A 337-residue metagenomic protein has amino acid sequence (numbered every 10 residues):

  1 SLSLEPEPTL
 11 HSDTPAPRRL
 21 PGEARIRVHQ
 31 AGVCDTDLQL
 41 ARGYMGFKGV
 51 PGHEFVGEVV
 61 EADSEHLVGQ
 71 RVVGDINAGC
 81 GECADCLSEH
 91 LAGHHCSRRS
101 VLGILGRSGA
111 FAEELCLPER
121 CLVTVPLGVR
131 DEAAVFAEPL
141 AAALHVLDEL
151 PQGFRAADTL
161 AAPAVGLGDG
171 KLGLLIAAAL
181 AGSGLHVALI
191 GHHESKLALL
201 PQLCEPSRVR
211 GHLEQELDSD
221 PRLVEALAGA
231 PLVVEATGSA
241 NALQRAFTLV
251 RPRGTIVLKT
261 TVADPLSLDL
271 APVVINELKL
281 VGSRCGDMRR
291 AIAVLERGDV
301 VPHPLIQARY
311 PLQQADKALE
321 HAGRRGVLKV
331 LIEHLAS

Functional and structural regions predicted by a protein language model:
A16-A31, R42-A84, P126-G128: Glycine-rich beta-strand-centered segment in the early N-terminal region that forms part of a ligand/cofactor-binding
C80-A164: NAD(P)H dinucleotide-binding glycine-rich loop of Rossmann-like/cofactor-binding domains, especially the beta1-alpha1
V129-E216: Mid-domain Rossmann-like dinucleotide-binding core that forms the NAD(H)/NADP(H) cofactor-binding site
E216-A228: Short amphipathic alpha-helix with an adjacent loop that forms part of the alpha/beta core around
P221, R289-S337: C-terminal hydrophobic helical "lid"/dimerization subdomain of Rossmann-like NAD(P)H-dependent oxidoreductases
A230-A236: Short SAM/SAH-binding signature in class I
A240-D299, H334-S337: Glycine-rich phosphate-binding loop and adjacent beta-alpha segment of Rossmann(oid) nucleotide-cofactor-binding
